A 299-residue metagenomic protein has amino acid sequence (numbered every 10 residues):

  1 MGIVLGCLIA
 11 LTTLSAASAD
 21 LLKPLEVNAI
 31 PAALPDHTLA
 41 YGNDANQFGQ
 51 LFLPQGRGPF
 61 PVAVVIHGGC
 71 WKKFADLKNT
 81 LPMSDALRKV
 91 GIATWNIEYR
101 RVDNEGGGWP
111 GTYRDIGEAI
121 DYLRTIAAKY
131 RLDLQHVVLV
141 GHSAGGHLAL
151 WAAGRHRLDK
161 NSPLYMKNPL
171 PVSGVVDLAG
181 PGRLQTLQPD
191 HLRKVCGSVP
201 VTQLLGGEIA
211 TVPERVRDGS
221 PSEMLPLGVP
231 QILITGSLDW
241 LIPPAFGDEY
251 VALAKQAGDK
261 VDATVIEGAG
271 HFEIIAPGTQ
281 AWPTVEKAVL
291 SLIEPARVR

Functional and structural regions predicted by a protein language model:
K23-L34, D44, T186-E223: Mobile cap/lid helix-loop segments that gate and shape the active-site cleft of serine hydrolases
Q55-P59, A63-A86: Short, surface-exposed "cap/lid" segments of acyl-processing enzymes
A75-M83, N96-L134: Catalytic nucleophile-loop/oxyanion-hole region of alpha/beta-hydrolase and closely related hydrolase-like folds
D121-D190: Primarily recognizes the serine-hydrolase "nucleophile elbow" in alpha/beta-hydrolase and SGNH/GDSL folds
L233-T235, D239: Short beta-strand/loop motif that positions the catalytic acidic residue of the alpha/beta-hydrolase fold
W240-F246: Conserved alpha/beta-hydrolase "acid-adjacent" motif
A269-T279: Catalytic histidine-centered segment of alpha/beta-hydrolase-like enzymes
G278-R299: Catalytic active-site module of serine/aspartate enzymes centered on a nucleophile-bearing elbow/loop
